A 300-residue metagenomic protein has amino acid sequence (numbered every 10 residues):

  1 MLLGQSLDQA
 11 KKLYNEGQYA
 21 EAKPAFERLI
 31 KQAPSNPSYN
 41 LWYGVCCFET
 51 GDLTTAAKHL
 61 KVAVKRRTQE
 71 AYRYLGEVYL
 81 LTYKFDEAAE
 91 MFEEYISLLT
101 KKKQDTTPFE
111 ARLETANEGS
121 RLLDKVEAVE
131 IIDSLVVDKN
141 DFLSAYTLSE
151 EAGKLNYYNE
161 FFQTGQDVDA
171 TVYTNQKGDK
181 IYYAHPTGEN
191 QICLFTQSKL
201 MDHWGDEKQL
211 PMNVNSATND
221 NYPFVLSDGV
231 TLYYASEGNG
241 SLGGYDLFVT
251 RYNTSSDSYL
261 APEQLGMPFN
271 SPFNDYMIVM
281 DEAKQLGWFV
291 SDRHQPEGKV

Functional and structural regions predicted by a protein language model:
G4, S38, E70-R73, Q104-P108: Start-of-helix register in tetratricopeptide repeats
P34, R66-T68, T100: Short coil turns that delineate tetratricopeptide repeat
Y74, L81, F85, L98-V300: Short, conserved micro-motifs composed of acidic
